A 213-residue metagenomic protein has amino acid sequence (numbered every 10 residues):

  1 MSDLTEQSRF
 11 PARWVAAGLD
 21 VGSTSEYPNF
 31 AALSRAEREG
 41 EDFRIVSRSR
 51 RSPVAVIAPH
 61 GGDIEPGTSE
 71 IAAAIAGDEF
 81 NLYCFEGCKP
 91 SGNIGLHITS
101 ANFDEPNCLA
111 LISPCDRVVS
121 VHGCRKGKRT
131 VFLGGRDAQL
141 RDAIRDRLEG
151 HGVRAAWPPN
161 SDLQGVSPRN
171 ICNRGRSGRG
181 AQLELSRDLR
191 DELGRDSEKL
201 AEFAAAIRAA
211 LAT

Functional and structural regions predicted by a protein language model:
S2-T213: N-terminal catalytic or cofactor-binding beta/alpha core of small enzyme domains
